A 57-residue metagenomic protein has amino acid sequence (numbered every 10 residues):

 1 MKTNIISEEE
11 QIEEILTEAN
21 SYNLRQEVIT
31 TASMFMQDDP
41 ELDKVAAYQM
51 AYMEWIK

Functional and structural regions predicted by a protein language model:
M1-K57: C-terminal alpha-helical interaction appendages
